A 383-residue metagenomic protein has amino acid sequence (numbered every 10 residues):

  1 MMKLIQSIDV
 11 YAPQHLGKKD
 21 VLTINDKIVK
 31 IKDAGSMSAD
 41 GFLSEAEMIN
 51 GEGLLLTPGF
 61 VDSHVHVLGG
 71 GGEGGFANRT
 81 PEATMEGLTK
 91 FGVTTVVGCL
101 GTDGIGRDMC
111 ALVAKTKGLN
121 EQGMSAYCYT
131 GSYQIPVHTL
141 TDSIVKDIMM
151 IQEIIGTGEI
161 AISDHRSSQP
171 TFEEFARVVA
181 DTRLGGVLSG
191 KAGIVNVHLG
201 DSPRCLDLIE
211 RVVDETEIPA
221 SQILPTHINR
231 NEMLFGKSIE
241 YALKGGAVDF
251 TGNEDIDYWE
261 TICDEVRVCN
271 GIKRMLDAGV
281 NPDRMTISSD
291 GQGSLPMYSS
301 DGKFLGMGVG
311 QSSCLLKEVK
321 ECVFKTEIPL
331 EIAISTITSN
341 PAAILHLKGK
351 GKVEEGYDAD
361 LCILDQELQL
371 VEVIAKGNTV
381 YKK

Functional and structural regions predicted by a protein language model:
M2, V10-T57: Histidine-rich, glycine-flanked metal-binding segment
I8, V21, D26, G53 (+10 more regions): Divalent metal-coordination and catalytic microenvironments
I8-V10, K19, I28, V353-K383: C-terminal cap of metal-dependent C-N hydrolases
L43, G51-A114: Metal-associated gating/positioning segment near the N- to mid-region
G71, G75-N78, A83-G98, D147-S168 (+5 more regions): Active-site gating loops and adjacent loop-to-helix segments of metal-dependent hydrolytic enzymes
A83-P136, I151-H165, V187-S202, S221-T226: Divalent metal-dependent hydrolysis catalytic cores, especially in the metallo-beta-lactamase
D181-P296, F304-L305: Active-site core of metal-dependent hydrolases
D277-Y357, L361-L364: His/Asp/Glu-enriched, well-ordered alpha-helical/loop segment that forms or immediately abuts the divalent-metal
